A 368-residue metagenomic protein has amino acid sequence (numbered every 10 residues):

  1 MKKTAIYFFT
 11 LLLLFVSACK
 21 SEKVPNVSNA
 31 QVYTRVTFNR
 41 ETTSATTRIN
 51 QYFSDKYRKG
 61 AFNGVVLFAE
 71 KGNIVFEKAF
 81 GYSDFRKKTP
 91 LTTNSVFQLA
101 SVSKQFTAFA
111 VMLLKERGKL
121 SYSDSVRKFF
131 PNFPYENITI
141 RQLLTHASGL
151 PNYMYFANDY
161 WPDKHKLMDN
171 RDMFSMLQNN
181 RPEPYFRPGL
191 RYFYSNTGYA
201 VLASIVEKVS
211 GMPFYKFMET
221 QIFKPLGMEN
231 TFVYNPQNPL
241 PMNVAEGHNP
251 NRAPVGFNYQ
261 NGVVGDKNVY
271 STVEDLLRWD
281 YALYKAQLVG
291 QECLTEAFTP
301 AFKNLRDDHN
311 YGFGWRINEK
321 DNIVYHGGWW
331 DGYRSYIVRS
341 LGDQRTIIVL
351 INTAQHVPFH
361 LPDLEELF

Functional and structural regions predicted by a protein language model:
K2-T10: Sec-dependent signal peptide recognition, specifically the positively charged N-region followed immediately by
F15-A18: C-terminal motif of bacterial Sec signal peptides marking the signal peptidase cleavage site
K20-Q31: Bacterial Sec signal peptide processing site at the extreme N-terminus
S21-E22, R40-T43, A354-F368: Short, gly/Ser/Thr-rich active-site loops of penicillin-recognizing serine hydrolases
F38-F97, K119-S123, R181: Short, conserved catalytic-motif segment at the N-terminal edge
Y57-V65, R86-L143, F186-S195, V264-K267 (+1 more regions): Short active-site loop at a secondary-structure junction that contains or immediately precedes the catalytic residue(s)
N137-I323, G327-D331: Short, surface-exposed loop or secondary-structure junction motifs that flank catalytic or metal-binding residues
Y336-T353: Short, well-ordered beta-strand elements
